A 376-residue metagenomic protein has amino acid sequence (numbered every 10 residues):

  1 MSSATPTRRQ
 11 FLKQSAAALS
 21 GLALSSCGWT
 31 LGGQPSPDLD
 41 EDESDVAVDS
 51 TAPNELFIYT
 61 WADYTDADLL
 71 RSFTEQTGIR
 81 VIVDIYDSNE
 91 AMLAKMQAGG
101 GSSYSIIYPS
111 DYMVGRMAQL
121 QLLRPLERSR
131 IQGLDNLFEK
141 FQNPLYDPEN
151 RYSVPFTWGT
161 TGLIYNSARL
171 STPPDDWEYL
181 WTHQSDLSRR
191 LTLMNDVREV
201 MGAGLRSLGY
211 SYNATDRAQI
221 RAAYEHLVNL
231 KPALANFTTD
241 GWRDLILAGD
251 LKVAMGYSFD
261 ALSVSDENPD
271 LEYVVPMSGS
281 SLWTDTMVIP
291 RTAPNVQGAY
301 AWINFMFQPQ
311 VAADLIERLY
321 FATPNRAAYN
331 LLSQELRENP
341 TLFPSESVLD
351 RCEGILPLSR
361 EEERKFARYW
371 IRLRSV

Functional and structural regions predicted by a protein language model:
S2-A4, Q10-T30: N-terminal export signals
S26-E41: C-terminal region of N-terminal signal peptides and the immediate post-cleavage residues of exported proteins
P37-R116: Early extracytoplasmic/lumenal segment of secretory-pathway proteins
Y59, Y64-T65, Y86-E90, S103-Y104 (+1 more regions): Extracytoplasmic ligand-binding site segments that recognize negatively charged/polar headgroups
M113-R116, L247, V253-D270: A ligand-binding cleft/hinge motif common to bilobed small-molecule-binding domains
G159, I220-N229, E267-A293, R337: Periplasmic-binding protein-like
P290-D350: Mature extracytoplasmic/periplasmic domains
E346-V376: Conserved C-terminal helix/tail region of periplasmic/extracytoplasmic solute-binding proteins
